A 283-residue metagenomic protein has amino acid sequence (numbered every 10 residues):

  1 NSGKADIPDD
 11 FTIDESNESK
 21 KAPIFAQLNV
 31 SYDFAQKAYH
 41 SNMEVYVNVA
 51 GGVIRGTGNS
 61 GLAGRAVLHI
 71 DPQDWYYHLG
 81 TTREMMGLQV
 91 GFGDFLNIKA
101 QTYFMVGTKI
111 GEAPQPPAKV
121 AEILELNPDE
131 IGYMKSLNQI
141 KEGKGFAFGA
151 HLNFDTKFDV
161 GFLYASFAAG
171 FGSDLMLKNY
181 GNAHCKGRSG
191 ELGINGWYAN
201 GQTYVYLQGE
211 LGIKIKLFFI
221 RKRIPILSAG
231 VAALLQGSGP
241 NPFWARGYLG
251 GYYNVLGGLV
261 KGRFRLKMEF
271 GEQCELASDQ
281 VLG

Functional and structural regions predicted by a protein language model:
N1-G283: N-terminal low-complexity, acidic/Ser/Thr/Gly/Pro-rich segments that act as secretory/membrane-targeting modules
